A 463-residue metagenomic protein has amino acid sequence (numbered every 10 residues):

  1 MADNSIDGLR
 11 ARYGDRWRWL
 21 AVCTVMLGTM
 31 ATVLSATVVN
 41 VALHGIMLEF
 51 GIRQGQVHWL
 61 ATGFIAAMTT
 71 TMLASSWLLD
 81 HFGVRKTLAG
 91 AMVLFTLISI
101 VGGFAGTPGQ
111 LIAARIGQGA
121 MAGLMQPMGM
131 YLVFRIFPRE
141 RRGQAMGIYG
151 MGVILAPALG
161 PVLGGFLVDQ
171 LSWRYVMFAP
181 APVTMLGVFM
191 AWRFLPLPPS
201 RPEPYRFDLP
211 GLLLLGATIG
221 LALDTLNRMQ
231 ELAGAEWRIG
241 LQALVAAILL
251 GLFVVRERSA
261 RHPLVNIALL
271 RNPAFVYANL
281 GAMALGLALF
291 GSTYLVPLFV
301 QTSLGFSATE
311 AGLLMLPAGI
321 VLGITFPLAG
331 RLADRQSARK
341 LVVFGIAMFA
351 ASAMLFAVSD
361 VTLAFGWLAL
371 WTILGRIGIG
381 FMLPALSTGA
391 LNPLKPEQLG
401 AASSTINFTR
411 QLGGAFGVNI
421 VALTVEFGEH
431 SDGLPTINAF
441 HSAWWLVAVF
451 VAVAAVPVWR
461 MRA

Functional and structural regions predicted by a protein language model:
M1-G14: Short, Lys/Arg-rich, polar N-terminal cytosolic tail immediately upstream of the first transmembrane signal-anchor
L9-R12, E140, V188-G216, G234 (+4 more regions): Flexible interhelical linker loops that connect adjacent transmembrane helices in multi-pass membrane transporters
R18-L34, V39-L43, F50-F64, T69 (+11 more regions): 12-transmembrane solute porter fold
M72-P210, T362, P396: Helix-loop-helix hairpins in multi-pass membrane proteins, especially solute transporters
I100-V101, F166, G220, D224 (+2 more regions): Alpha-helical transmembrane segments of multipass membrane proteins
M151, L155-L171, G220, D224 (+1 more regions): A gly/Pro-rich, aromatic-decorated transmembrane alpha-helix motif that marks the paired, flexible gating helices
A181-S200, G216-R228, V245-S259, A454-R462: C-terminal membrane-cytosol helix-exit motif in multi-pass small-molecule transporters
D224-A233, W445: Juxtamembrane C-cap of transmembrane helices in multi-pass membrane transport proteins
